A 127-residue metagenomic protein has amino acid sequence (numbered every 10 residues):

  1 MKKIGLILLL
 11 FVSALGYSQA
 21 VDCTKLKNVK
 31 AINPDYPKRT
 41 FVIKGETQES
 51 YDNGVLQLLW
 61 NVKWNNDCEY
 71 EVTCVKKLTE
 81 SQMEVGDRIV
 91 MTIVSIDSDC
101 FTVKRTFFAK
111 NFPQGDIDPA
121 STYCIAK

Functional and structural regions predicted by a protein language model:
M1-C23: Bacterial Sec-dependent N-terminal signal peptides
A20-P37: Tryptophan-anchored aromatic micro-motifs
D22-T24, D67-E69, V75, D99-F101 (+1 more regions): Sequence contexts marking disulfide-bonded cysteines in secreted/extracellular proteins
N33, Q48-Y51, Y70-C74, F101-R105: Short hydrophobic/aromatic-rich beta-strand segments that constitute the beta-sheet cores of beta-sandwich/beta-barrel
K38-N65, T106-A109: N-terminal glycine/threonine-rich, aromatic-flanked beta-hairpin/loop signature
T40-F41, L59-K63, R88-S95, P119-I125: Hydrophobic/aromatic beta-strand elements that line small-molecule binding cavities or substrate pockets in beta-rich
V72-I96: An anionic, turn-rich surface loop/hairpin at beta-sheet edges that serves as a generic interaction/coordination patch
T102-P119: Short, exposed beta-strand-loop hairpins at the edges of beta-sheets in extracellular/periplasmic proteins
